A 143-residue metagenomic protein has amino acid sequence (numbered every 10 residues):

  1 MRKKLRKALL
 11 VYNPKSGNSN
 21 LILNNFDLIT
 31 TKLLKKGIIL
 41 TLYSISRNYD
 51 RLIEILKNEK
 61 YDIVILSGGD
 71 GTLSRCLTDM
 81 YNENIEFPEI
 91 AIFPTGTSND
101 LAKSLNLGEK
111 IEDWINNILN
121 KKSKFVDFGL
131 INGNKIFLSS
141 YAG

Functional and structural regions predicted by a protein language model:
M1-S67, S74, T78-Y81, D113: ATP/NTP phosphate-donor binding region
R2, V11, Y43-S44, E83-G143: Catalytic core of DAGKc-family lipid kinases
S16, S67-D70, T95, A142: Short glycine-rich loop/turn motifs that provide flexible caps or phosphate-binding loops at active sites
G71-L73, N99: Glycine-rich nucleotide phosphate-binding loop and flanking beta-alpha elements of Rossmann-like dinucleotide-binding
